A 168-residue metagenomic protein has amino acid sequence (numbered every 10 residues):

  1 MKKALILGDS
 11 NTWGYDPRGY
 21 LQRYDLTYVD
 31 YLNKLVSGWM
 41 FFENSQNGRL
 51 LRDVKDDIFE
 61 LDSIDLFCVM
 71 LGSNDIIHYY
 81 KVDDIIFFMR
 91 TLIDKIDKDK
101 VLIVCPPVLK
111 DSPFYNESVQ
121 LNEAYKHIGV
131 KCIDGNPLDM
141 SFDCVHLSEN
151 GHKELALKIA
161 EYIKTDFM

Functional and structural regions predicted by a protein language model:
M1-S45, D57-S63: Serine-esterase "nucleophile elbow" of acetyl-processing enzymes
N47-L51: Acidic, metal-coordinating catalytic cores used for nucleic-acid/nucleotide bond scission and strand-transfer chemistry
K55-M168: Alpha-helical cap/lid subdomain in secreted, periplasmic, or secretory-pathway luminal O-acyl-processing enzymes
